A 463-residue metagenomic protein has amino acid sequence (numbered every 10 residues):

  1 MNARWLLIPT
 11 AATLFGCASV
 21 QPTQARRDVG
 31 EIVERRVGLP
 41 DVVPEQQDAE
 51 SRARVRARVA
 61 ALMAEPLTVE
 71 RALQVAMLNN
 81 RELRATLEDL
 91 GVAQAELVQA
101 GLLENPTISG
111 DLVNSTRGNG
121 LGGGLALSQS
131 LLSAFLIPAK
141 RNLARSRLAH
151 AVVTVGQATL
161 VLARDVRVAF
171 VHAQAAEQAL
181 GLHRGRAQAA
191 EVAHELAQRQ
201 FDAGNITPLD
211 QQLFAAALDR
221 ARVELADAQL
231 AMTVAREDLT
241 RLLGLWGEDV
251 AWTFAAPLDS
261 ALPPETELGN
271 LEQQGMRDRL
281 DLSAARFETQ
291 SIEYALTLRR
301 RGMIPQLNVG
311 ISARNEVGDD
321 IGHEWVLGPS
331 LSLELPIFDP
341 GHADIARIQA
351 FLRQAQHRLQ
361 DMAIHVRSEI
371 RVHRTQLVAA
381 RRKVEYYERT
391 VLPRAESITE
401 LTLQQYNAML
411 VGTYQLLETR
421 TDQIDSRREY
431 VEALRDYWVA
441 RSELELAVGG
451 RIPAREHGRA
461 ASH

Functional and structural regions predicted by a protein language model:
M1-V75, Q229-Q274, E445-H463: Terminal intrinsically disordered/low-complexity segments used for targeting and assembly
R58-S109, T154: Intrinsically disordered, glycine/charged-rich N-terminal periplasmic/extracytoplasmic linker segments that lie
V69-A72, N79, T86, S130 (+22 more regions): Amphipathic alpha-helical coiled-coil segments and their boundaries
A72-L73, M77-N79, L143, I206 (+4 more regions): Amphipathic alpha-helical coiled-coil scaffold segments and their short linker/junction regions
L87, A93-L97, L103-A158, E267-Q274 (+5 more regions): Small/polar-residue-enriched beta-strand and adjacent coil segments characteristic of outer-membrane beta-barrel
I137, S146, V153-Q274, H373-Q376 (+4 more regions): Periplasmic alpha-helical coiled-coil/stalk elements that build and connect Gram-negative outer-membrane
R220-G247, R358, R394-G450: Short segments within alpha-helical structural elements
